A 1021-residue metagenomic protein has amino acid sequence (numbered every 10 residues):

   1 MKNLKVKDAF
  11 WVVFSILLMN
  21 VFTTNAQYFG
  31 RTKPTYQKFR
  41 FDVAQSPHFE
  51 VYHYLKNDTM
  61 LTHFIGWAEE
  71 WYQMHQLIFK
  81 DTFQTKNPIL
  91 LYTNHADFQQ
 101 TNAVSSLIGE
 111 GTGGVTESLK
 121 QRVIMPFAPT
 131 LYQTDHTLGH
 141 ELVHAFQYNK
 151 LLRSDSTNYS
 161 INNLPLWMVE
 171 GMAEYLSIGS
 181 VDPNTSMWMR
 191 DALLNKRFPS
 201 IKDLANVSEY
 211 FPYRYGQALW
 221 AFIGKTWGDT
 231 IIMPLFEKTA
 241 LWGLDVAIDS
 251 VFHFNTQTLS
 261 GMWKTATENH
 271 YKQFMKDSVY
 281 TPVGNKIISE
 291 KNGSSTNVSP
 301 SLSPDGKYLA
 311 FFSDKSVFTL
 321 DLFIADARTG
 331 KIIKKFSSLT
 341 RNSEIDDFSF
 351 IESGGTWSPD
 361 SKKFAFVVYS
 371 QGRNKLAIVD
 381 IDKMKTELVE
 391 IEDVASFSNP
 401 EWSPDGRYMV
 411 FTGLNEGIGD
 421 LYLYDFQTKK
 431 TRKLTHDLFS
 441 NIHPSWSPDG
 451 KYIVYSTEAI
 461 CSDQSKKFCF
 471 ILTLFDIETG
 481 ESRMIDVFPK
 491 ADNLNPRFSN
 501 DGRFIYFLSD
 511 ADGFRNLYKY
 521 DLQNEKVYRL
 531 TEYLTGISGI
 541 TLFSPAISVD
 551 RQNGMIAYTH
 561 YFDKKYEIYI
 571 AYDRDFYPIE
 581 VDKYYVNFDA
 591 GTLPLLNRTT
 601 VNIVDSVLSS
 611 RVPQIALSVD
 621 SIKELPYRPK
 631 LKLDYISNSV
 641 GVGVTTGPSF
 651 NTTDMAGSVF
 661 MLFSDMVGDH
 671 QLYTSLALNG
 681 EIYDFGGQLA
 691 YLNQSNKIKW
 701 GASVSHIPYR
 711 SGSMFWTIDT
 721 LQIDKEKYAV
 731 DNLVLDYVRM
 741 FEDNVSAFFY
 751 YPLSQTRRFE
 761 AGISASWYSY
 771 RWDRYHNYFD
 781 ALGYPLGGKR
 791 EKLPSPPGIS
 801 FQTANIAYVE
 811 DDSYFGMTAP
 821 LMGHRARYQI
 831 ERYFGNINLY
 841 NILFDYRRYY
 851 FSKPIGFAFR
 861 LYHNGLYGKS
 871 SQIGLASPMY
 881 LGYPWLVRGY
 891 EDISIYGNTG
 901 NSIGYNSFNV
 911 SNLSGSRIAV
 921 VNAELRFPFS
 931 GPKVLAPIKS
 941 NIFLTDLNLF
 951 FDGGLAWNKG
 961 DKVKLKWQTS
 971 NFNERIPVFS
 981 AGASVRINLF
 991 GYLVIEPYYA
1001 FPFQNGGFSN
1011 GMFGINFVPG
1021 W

Functional and structural regions predicted by a protein language model:
A26-Y159, P165, P183-N184: Juxtacatalytic substrate-recognition/specificity segment
T32-T35, R40-V43, V207, P234-E237 (+4 more regions): Beta/coil-rich, acidic/histidine-enriched accessory regions frequently appended to metallopeptidases
H75, W167-D182, R190-T256: Active-site-proximal alpha-helical
G293-S295, F312-F323, L339-F350, A365-A377 (+10 more regions): A flexible loop/linker signature enriched in serine peptidases of the S9 family
K385, V454, E481, K526 (+8 more regions): Repeated loop/turn-to-beta-strand initiation elements of outer-membrane beta-barrel proteins
R574-K697, P785, E791-L821, G931-K933 (+2 more regions): Outer-membrane beta-barrel initiation region
Y709, F715-T717, V730-V738, V745-A747 (+5 more regions): C-terminal outer-membrane beta-barrel translocator/porin domains of Gram-negative envelope proteins and their
N805-Y808, I987, S1009-W1021: Outer-membrane beta-barrel "beta-signal"
